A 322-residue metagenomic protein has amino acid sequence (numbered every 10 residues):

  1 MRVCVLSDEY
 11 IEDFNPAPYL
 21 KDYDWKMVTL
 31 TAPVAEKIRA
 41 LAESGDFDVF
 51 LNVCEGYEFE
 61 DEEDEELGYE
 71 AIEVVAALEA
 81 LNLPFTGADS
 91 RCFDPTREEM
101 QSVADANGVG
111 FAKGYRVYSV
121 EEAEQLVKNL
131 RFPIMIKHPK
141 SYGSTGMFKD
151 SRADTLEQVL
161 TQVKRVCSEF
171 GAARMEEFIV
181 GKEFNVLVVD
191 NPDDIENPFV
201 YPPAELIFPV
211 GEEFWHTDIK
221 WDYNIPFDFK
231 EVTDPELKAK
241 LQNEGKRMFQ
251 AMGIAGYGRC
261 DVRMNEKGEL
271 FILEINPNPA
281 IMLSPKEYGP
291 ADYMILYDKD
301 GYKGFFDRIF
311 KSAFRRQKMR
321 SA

Functional and structural regions predicted by a protein language model:
M1-L6, L41-S44, S90-E176, V180-G181 (+1 more regions): Active-site nucleotide/adenylate-binding loops and adjacent lid/helix of ATP-dependent enzymes
M1-T31, L41-L51, E66, N107-V109 (+7 more regions): Preference for protein termini
I11, E55-Y57, P139-S141: Short glycine-rich anion-binding loops that position phosphate/pyrophosphate groups of nucleotides and phosphorylated
D13, F59-D61, S144: Glycine/Thr-rich phosphate-binding loops of Rossmann-like dinucleotide-binding domains
W25-Y118: Conserved N-proximal alpha/beta basic substrate-recognition cap immediately N-terminal to, or forming the N-lobe
D154-E236, K240-N243, M264-F271: Phosphate-binding site of ATP-dependent enzymes
D234-A322: ATP-dependent carboxylate activation and anion-phosphoryl transfer catalytic cores that bind Mg-ATP to form
